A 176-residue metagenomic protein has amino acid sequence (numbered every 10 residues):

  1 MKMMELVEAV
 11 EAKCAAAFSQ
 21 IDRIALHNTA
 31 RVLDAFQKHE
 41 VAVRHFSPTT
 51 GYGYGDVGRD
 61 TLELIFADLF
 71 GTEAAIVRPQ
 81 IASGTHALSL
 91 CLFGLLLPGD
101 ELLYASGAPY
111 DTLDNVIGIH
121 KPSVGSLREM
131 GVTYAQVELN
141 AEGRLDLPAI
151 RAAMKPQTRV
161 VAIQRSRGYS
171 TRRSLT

Functional and structural regions predicted by a protein language model:
M1-A17, K155: Conserved N-terminal helix/loop that builds the PLP phosphate-binding region of the aspartate aminotransferase-like
V10-T72: Glycine-rich phosphate-binding segment of PLP-dependent enzymes
H27, V57, T61, A82 (+4 more regions): Conserved active-site and cofactor/substrate-binding residues in soluble primary-metabolism enzymes
A75-E101, Y110-H120: Conserved beta-loop-alpha segment that forms the PLP phosphate-binding cup at the N-terminus of a helix
V77, Y104, Q136-E138: Structural signal for conserved beta-strand scaffold positions within catalytic alpha/beta enzyme cores
P79, Y104-G107, Q164-R165: Glycine-rich, histidine-containing beta strand-loop boundary motifs that form or position
D111-D114, I119-T176: PLP-dependent aminotransferase-class I/II
